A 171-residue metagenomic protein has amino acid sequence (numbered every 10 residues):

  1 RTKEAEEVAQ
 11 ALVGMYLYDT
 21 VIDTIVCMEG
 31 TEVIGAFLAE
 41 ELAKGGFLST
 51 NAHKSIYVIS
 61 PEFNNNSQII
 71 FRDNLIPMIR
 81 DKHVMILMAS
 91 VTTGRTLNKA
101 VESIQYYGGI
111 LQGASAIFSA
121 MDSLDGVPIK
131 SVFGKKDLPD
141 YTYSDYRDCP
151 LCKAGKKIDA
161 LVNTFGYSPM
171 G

Functional and structural regions predicted by a protein language model:
R1-V21, T164-G171: Active-site-facing substrate-recognition patch
A5, A9, T31, G35-A39 (+1 more regions): Short, highly selective alpha-helical patches that border small-molecule cofactor pockets in redox/cofactor-processing
D19-T31: Short glycine-rich phosphate-binding loop at a beta-alpha junction
I22-D23, K82, Q112: Conserved acidic residues
C27, I86-L87: Hydrophobic Val/Ile/Leu positions in short beta-strands of Rossmann-like dinucleotide-binding domains
G35-M85, T92-R95: Short, glycine/charge-rich flexible loops or terminal/linker lids adjacent to PRPP-binding catalytic cores
V91-A100, I104: A phosphate-binding catalytic loop at a beta-strand-loop-alpha-helix junction that coordinates phosphoryl groups
V101-G171: PRPP-dependent phosphoribosyltransferase catalytic core
